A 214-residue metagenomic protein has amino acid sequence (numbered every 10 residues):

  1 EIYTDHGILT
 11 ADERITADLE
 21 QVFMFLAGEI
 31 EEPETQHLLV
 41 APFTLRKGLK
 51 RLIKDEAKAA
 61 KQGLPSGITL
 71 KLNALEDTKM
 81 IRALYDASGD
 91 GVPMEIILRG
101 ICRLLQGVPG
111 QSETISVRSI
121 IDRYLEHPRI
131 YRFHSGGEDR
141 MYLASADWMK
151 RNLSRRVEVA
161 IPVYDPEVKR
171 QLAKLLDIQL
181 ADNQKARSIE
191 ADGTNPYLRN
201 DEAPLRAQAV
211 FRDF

Functional and structural regions predicted by a protein language model:
E1-I2, L9-T16, I30-E31, P42-F214: PLD/PLD-like phosphodiesterase catalytic module centered on the HKD motif
I8-T10, I15-L26, H37: Metal-dependent catalytic core segments for phosphate chemistry
